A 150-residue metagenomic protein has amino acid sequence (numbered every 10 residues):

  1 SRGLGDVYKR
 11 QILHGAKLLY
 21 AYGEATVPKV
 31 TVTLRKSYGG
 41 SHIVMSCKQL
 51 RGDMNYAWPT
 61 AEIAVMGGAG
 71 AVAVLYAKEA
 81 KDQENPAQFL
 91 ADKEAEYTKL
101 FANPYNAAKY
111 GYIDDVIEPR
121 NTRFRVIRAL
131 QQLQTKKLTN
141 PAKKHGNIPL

Functional and structural regions predicted by a protein language model:
G5-L150: Ligand-binding clefts of soluble mixed alpha/beta catalytic domains
